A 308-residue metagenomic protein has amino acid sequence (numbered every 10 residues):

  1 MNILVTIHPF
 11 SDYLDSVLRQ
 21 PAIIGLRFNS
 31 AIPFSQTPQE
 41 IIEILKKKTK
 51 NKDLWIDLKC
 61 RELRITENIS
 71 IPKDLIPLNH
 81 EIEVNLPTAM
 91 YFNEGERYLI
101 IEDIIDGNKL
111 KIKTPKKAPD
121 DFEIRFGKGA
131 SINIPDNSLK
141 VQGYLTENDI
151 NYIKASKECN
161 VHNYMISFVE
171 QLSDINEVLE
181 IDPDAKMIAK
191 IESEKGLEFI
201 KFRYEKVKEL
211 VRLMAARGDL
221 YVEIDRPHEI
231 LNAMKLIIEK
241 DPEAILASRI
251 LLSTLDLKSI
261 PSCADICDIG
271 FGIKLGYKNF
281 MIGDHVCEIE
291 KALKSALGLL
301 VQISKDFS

Functional and structural regions predicted by a protein language model:
M1-S308: Non-catalytic helical/linker scaffolds that mediate oligomerization, partner binding, and domain coupling around large
